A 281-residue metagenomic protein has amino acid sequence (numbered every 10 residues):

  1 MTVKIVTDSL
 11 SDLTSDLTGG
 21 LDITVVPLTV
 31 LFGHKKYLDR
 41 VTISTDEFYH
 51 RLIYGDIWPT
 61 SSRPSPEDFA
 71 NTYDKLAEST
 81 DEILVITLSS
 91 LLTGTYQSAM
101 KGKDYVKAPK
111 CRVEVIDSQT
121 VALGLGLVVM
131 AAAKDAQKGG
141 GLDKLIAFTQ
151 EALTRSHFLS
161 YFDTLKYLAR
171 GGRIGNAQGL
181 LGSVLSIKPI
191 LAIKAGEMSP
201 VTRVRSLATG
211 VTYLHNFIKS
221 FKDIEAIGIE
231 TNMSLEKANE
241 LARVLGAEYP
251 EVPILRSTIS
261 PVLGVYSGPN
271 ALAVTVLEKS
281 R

Functional and structural regions predicted by a protein language model:
K4, E82-L84: Structural motif
K4, L10-G20, T24, T29 (+3 more regions): Mixed-charge interfacial surface used for oligomerization/domain docking and macromolecular partner engagement
K4-R63: N-terminal glycine-rich anion-binding loop in soluble enzyme alpha/beta folds
S62-Y73: Glycine-rich, highly charged phosphate/nucleotide-binding loops
N71-D81, F217-I224: Glycine-rich phosphate/diphosphate-binding loops that line cofactor/substrate pockets in enzymes
T87, V115: A glycine-rich beta-strand to alpha-helix segment that forms a phosphate/ribose-binding loop at ligand/cofactor sites
